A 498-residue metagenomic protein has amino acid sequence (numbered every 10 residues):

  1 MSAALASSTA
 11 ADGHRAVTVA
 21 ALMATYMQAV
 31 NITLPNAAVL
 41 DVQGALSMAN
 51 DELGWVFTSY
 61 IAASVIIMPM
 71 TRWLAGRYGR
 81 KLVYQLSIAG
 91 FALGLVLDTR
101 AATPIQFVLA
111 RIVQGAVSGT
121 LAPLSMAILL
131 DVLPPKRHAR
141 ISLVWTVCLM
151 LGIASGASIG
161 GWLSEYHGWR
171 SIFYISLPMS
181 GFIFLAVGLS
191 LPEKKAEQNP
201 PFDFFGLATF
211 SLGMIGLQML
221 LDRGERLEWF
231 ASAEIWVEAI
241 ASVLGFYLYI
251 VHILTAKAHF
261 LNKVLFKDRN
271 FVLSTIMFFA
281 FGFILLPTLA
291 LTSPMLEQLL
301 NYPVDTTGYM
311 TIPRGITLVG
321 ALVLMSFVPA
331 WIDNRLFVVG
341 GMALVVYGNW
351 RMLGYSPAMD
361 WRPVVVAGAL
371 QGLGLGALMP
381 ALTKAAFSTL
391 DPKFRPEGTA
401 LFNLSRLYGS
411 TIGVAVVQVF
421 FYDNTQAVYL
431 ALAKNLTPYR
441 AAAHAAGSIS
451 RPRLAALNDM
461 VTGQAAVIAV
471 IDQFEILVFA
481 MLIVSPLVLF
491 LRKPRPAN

Functional and structural regions predicted by a protein language model:
S2-A3, E52, L401-K493, N498: Hydrophobic transmembrane architecture of multi-pass small-molecule transporters
G13-R72, Q106, C148, G168 (+5 more regions): Transmembrane core module of solute transporters
A24, Y84-G90, G94, A110 (+8 more regions): Residue-level signature of the transmembrane alpha-helical cores of Major Facilitator Superfamily-type secondary
I61, M68-G206: Helix-loop-helix hairpins in multi-pass membrane proteins, especially solute transporters
G94-T99, Q114, V187, F281 (+3 more regions): MFS-fold secondary transporters
S155, G161, V364-A442: Small-residue-rich alpha-helical segments with characteristic i,i+4
L177-K195, L212-R223, A241-T255, S485-R492: C-terminal membrane-cytosol helix-exit motif in multi-pass small-molecule transporters
